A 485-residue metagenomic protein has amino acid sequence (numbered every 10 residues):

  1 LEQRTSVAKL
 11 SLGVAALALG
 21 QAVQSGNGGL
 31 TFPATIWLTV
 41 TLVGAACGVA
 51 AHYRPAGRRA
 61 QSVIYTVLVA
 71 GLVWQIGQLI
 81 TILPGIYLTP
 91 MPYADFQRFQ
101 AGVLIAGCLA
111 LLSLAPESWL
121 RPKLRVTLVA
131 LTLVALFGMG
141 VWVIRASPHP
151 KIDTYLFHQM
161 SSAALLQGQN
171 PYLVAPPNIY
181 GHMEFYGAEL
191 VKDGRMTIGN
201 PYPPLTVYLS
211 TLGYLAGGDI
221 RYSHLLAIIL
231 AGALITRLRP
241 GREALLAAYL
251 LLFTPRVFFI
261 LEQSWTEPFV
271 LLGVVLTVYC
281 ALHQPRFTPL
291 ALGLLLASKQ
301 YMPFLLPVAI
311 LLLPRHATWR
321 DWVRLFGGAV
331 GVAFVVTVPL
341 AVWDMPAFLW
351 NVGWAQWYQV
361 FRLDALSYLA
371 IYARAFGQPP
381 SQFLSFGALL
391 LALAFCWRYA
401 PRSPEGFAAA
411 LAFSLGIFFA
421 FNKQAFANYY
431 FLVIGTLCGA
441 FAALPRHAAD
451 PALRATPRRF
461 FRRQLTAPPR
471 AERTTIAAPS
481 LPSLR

Functional and structural regions predicted by a protein language model:
L1-V7, L444-R485: Short, intrinsically disordered terminal tails adjacent to the first/last structured region
E2-A130, G138-V278, R286-T288, L311-Y430 (+1 more regions): Primarily membrane-embedded glycan-assembly and transfer machineries that use lipid-linked glycans
T132-L133, F137, T474: Nucleotide-activated chemistry modules centered on ATP-dependent adenylation/adenylyltransferase
A175-G181, L226, L294, H447-T456: Short alpha-helical "patches" and their helix-cap loops
I229, S298-Y301: Membrane-embedded alpha-helical segments of transport systems, primarily multispan ion/solute transporters
T288-L294, Y301-L312, Y430-L432: Transmembrane-embedded, aromatic-rich helix segments that form part of the hydrophobic channel/pocket engaging
